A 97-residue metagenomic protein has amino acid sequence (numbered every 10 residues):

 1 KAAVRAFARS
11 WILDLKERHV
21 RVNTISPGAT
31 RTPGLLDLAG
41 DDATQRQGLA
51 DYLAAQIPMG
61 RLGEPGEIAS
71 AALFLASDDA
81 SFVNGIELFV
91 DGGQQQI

Functional and structural regions predicted by a protein language model:
K1-A2, L62: Short-chain dehydrogenase/reductase
A2-D14: Conserved catalytic helix of short-chain dehydrogenase/reductases
R5, V22, P27-L38: Short, flexible catalytic-loop segment of classical short-chain dehydrogenase/reductase
L13-E17, T30, G63, A76: A short hydrophobic alpha-helix cap/turn motif
K16, R21, V83-G85: Short, small/polar-rich loop/turn modules that mediate ligand/substrate recognition or access, typified
T44-E67: Catalytic Tyr-x(3-8)-Lys segment
R61-V90, Q95-Q96: C-terminal substrate-recognition "lid" of short-chain dehydrogenase/reductases
